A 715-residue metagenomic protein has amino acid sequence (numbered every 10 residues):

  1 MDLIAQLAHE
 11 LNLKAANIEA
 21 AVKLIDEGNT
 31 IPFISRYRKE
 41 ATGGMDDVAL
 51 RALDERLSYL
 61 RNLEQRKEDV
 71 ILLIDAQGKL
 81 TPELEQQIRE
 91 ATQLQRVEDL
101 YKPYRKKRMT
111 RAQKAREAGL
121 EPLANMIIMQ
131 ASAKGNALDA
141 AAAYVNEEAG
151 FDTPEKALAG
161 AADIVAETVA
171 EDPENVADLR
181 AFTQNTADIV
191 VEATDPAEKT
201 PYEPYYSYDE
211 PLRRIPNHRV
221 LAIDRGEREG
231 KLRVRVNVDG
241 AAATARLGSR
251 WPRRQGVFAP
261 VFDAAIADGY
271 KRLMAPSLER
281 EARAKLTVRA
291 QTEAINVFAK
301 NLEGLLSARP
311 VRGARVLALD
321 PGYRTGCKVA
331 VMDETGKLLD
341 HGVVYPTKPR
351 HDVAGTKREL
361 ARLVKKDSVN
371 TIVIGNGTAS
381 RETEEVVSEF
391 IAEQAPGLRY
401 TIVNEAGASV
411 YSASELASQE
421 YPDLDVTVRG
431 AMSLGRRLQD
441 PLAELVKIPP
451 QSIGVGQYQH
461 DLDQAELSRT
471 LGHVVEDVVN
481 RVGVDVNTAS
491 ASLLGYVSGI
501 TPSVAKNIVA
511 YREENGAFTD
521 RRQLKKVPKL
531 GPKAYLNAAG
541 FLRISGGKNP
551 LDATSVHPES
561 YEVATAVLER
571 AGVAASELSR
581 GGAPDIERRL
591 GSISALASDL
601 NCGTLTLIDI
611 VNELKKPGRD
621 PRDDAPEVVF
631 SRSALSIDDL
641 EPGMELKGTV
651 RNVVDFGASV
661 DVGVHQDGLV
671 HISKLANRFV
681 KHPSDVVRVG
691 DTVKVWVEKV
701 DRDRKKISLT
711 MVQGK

Functional and structural regions predicted by a protein language model:
N12, R309-V311, E476-A510, R632-V670 (+1 more regions): C-terminal accessory/binding modules appended to enzymatic or scaffolding proteins
K23-D26, P103, K114-E117, A222-G226 (+15 more regions): Replace "in large, NTP-powered and nucleic-acid-processing enzymes" with "in large, NTP-powered factors and other
T30-I31, D46-E148, D340, R481-D624 (+3 more regions): Accessory alpha-helical DNA-binding modules that contact the DNA backbone or grooves
F33, A49-A52, Y59, L63-A318 (+2 more regions): Duplex nucleic acid-engaging cores and interfaces of nucleic-acid transaction enzymes
R96, L100, T401, G407 (+2 more regions): Long, charge-rich intrinsically disordered scaffolds of nucleic-acid metabolism proteins
A142-P154, S207-P211, R225, R235-N237 (+5 more regions): Low-complexity, acidic/Ser/Thr- and charged residue-rich accessory regions of DNA metabolism proteins
A181-I189, L319-Y323, G377-A379, V403-V410 (+5 more regions): A glycine-rich phosphate-binding loop feature that marks nucleotide/adenosyl-phosphate handling sites
E281-A299, S452-G483, S598-P642: Long, charged amphipathic helices and adjacent flexible linkers at domain junctions
